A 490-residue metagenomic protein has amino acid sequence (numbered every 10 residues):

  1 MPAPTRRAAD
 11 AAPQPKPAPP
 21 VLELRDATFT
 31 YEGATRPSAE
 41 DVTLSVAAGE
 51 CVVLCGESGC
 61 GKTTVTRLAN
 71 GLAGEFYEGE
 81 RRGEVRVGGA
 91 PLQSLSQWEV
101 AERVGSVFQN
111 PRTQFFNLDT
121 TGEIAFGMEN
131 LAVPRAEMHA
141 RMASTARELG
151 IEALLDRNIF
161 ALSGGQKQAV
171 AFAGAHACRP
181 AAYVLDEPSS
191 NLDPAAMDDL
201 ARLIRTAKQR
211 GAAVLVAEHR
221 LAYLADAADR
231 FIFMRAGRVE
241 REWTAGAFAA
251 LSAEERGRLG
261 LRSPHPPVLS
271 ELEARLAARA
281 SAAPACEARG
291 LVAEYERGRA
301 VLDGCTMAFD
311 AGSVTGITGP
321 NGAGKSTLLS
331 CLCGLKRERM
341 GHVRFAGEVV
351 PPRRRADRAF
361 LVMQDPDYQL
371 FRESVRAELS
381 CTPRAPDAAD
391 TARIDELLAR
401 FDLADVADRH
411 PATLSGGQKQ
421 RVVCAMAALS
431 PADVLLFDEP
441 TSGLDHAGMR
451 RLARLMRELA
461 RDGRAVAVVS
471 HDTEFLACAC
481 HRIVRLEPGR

Functional and structural regions predicted by a protein language model:
C55-E57, T318-P320: The feature captures the beta-strand-to-loop junction immediately N-terminal to the Walker
N70, C333: Helix-to-loop junction immediately C-terminal to a conserved catalytic motif
E78-A90, G341-R355: Conserved ABC transporter NBD signature motif
A136-L154, A389-V406: Conserved ABC ATPase "signature" region
N158-L162, Q166, H410-L414, Q418: Conserved ABC ATPase signature
A175-H176, A427-A428: ABC ATPase C-loop
Y183-D186, L435-D438: Catalytic Walker B motif of ABC-type/P-loop ATPase nucleotide-binding domains
E218-H219, S470-H471: H-loop/switch region of ABC-family ATPase nucleotide-binding domains
